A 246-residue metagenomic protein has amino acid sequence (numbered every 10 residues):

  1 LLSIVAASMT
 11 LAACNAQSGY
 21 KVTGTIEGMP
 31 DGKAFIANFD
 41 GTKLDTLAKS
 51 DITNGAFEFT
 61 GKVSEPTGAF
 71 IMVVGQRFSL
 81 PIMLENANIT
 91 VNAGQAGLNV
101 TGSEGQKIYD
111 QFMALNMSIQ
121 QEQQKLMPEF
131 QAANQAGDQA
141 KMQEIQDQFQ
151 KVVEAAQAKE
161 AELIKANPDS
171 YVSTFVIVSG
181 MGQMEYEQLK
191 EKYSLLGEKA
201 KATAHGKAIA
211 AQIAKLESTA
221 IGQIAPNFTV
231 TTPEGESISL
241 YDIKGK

Functional and structural regions predicted by a protein language model:
L1-L2: Bacterial N-terminal signal peptides that target proteins for export
C14, R77-S79, N99, Q106 (+4 more regions): N-terminal targeting signals for export/organelle localization
C14-A158: A non-transmembrane, solvent-exposed segment enriched in polar/low-complexity residues
K207-D242: N-terminal "domain-start" segment that seeds a small globular fold
G245-K246: Loop/turn elements at helix/coil->beta-strand transitions in domains of secreted/extracellular proteins
